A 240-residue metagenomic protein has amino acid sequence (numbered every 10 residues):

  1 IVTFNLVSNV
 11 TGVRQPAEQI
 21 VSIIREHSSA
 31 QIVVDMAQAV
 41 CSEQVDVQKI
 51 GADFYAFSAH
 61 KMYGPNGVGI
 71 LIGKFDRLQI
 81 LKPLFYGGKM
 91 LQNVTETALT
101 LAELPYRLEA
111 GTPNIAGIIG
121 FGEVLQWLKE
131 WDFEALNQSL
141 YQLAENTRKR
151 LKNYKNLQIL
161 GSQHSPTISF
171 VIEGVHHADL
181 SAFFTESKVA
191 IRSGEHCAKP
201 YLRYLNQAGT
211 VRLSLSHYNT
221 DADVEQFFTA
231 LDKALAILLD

Functional and structural regions predicted by a protein language model:
I1-D240: Pyridoxal 5′-phosphate
